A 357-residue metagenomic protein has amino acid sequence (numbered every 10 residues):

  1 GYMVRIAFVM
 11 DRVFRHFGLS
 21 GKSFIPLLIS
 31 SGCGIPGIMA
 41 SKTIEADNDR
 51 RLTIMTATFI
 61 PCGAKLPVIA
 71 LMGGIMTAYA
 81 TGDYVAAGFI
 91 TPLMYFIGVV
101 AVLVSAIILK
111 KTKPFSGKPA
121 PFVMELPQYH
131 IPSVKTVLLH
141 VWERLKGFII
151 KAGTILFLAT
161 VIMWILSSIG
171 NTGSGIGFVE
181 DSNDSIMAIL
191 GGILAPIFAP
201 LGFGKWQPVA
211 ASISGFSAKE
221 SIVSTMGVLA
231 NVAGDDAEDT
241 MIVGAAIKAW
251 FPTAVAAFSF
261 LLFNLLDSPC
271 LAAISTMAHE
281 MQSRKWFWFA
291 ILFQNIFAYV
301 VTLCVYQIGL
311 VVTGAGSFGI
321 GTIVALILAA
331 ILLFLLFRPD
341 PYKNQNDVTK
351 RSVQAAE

Functional and structural regions predicted by a protein language model:
G1, C62, L145, K205 (+1 more regions): Residue-level signature of catalytic and energy-coupling elements of molecular machines, predominantly ATP/GTP-dependent
Y2-H16, A40-A57, L109-L126, S275-F287 (+1 more regions): Juxtamembrane helix-loop transition segments at the membrane interface in multi-pass membrane proteins
V4, F17, I38-T53, V161-I296: Extended, low-charge hydrophobic alpha-helical regions
V4-P36, F115-H140, M187, A230-I242 (+1 more regions): Juxtamembrane inter-helical linkers in multi-pass membrane proteins
F8, A87-S212, W288-E357: Selected transmembrane alpha-helices and immediately adjacent juxtamembrane segments of polytopic inner-membrane
L27-L28, T56, P92, F96 (+3 more regions): Hydrophobic alpha-helical transmembrane segments of multi-pass membrane proteins
S30, I35-K118, G227: Conserved phosphate-handling catalytic cores of large alpha/beta enzymes
G63-T91, S275-M281, V300-F318: Transmembrane helix-loop junctions at the membrane interface of multipass transporters and ion channels
